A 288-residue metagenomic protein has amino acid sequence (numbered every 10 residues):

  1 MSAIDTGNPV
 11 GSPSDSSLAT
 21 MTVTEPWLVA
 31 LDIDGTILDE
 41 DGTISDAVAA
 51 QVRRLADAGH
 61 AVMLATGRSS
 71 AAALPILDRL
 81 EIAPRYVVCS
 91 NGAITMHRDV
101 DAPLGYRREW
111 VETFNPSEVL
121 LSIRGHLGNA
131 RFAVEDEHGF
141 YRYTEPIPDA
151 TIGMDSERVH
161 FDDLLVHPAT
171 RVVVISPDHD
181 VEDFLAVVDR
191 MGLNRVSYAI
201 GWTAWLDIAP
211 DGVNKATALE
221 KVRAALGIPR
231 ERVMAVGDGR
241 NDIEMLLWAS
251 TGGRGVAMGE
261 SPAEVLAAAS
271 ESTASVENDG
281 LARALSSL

Functional and structural regions predicted by a protein language model:
M1-I33: Non-catalytic pre-domain segments flanking phosphatase-related domains
A19-T20, T24-L28, S45, A209-D211 (+1 more regions): Mg2+-dependent phosphoryl-transfer enzymes with acidic/Ser/Thr/Gly-rich catalytic loops
D32-D34, A56-D57: N-terminal helix-turn-helix
D46-P148: Active-site phosphate-binding/coordination module
V48, A73-L77, F184, V188 (+2 more regions): Hydrophobic packing residues within well-ordered alpha-helices of enzyme cores
L80-A83, N91, M191-N194, A249-T251 (+1 more regions): Short, structured coil segments at secondary-structure junctions
H126-V236, R240-W248: Conserved acidic, metal-coordinating active-site core of Asp-based, Mg2+-dependent phosphoryl-transfer enzymes
